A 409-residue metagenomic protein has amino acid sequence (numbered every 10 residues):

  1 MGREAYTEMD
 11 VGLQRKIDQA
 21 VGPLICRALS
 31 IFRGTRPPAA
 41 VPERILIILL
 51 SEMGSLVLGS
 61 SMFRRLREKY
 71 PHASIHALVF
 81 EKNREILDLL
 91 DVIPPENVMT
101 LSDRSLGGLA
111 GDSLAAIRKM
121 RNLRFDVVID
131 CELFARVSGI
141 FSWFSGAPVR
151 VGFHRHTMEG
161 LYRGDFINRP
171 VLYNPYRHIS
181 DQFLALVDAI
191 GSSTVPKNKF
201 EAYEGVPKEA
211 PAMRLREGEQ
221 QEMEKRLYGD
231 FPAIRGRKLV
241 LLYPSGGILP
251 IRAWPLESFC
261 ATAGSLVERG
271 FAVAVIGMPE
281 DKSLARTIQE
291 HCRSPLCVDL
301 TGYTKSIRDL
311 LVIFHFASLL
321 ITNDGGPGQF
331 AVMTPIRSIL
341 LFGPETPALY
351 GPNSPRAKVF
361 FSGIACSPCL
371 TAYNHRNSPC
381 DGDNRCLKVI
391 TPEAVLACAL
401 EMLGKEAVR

Functional and structural regions predicted by a protein language model:
M1-R409: Catalytic machinery of carbohydrate-active enzymes, primarily nucleotide-sugar-dependent glycosyltransferases
